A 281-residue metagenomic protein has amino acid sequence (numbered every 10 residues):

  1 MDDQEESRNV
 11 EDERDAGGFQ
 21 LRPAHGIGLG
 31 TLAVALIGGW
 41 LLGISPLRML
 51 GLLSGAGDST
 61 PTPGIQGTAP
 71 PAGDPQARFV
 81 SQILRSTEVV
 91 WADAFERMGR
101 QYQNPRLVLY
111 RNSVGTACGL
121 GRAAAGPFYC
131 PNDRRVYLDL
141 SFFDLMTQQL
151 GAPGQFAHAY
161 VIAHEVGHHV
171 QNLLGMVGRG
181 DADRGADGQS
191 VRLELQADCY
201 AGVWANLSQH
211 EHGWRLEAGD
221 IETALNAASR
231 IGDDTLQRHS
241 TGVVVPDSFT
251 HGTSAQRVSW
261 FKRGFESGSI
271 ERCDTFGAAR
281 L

Functional and structural regions predicted by a protein language model:
M1-T68: Long amphipathic alpha-helical segments used for membrane anchoring, targeting, substrate engagement, or oligomerization
I37, W91, L138, A157-L173 (+2 more regions): Active-site recognition of the HExxH zinc-binding catalytic motif
T62-A77, F142, A205: Acidic/histidine-rich, surface-exposed loop or edge segments in extracytoplasmic proteins
D74, R78-Y102, R192-L236: Short helix/loop segments within enzyme catalytic domains that coordinate or immediately flank catalytic cofactors
S113-Y137: Catalytic zinc-binding patch centered on the HExxH motif and its immediate surroundings that defines zinc-dependent
F142-Y160, G185-V191: Short pre-active-site segment immediately N-terminal to the catalytic Zn-binding motif
N172-L195: Post-HEXXH active-site segment of zinc metalloproteases
G232-L281: Pan-zinc metallopeptidase signature
